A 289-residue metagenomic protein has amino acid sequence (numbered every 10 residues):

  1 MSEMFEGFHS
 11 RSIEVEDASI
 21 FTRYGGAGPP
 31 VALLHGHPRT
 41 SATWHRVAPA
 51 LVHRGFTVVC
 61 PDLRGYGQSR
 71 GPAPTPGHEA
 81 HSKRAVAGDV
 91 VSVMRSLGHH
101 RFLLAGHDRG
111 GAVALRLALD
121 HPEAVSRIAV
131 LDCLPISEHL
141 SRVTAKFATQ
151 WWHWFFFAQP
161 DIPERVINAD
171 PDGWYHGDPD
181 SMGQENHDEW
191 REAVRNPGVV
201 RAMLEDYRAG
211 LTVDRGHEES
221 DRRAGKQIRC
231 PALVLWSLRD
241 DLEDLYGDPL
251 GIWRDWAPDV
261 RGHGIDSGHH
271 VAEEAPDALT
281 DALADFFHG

Functional and structural regions predicted by a protein language model:
S2-R11, A18-R23, P30, A42-T43 (+5 more regions): Flexible "cap/lid" subdomain of the alpha/beta-hydrolase fold that forms the substrate-access gate
G28, G36-R39: Active-site glycine-rich loops that stabilize anionic/oxyanionic intermediates across multiple enzyme folds
L33-G36, C60: Structural cue for short, hydrophobic secondary-structure segments
G36, D108, E273-E274: Conserved acidic functional residues
H37, L134, H270: Active-site pre-Tyr helix/loop in NAD(P)-dependent dehydrogenases
A42-V58: Short amphipathic alpha-helix adjacent to the substrate-entry channel of hydrolases
G268-P276, T280: Catalytic histidine-centered segment of alpha/beta-hydrolase-like enzymes
